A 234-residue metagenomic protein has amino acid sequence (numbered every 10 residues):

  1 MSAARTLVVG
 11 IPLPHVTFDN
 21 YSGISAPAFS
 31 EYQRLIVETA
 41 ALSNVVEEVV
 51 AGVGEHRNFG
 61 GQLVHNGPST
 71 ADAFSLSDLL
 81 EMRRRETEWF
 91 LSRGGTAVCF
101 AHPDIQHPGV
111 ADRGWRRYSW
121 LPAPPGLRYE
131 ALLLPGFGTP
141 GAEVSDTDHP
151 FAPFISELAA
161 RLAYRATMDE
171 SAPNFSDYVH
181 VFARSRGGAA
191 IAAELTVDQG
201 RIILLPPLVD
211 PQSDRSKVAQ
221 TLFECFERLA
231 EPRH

Functional and structural regions predicted by a protein language model:
M1-A3, P27-Q33, W89-S92, P173-D177 (+1 more regions): Flexible, charged surface loops at secondary-structure boundaries
M1-G67, E231-H234: Aromatic-Pro/Gly-enriched surface loop or interdomain linker that acts as a lid/target-recognition segment
P12-P14, L121-H234: Catalytic beta-strand/loop cores that center a nucleophilic Ser/Cys/Thr and support acyl-enzyme chemistry
P14, A40-V46, A73-F74, D104-Q106 (+1 more regions): Short acidic, S/G/P-rich loop/turn micro-motifs used as interaction or catalytic elements
D19-S22, M82-R85, G188-A189: Short alpha-helical segments and helix-capping/turn motifs at coil-helix boundaries
S25-A26, R83-L91, F223-E227: Short amphipathic alpha-helical segments and helix-helix/interface helices
Q33-A40, V98, I202-P206: Structural motif
E48-A159, V218: A glycine-rich, often tryptophan-bearing local segment used as a flexible ligand/cofactor-contacting loop or short
